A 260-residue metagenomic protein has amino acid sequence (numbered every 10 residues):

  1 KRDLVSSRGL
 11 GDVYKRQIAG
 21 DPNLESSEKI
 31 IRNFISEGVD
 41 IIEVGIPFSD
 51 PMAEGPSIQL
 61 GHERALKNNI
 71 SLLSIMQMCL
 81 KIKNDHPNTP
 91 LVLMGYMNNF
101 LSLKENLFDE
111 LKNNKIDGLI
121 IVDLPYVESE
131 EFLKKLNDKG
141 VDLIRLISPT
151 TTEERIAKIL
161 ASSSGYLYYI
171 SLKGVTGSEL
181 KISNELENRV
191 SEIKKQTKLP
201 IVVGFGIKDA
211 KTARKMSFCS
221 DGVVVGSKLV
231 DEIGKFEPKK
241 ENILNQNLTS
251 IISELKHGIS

Functional and structural regions predicted by a protein language model:
K1-Y14: Single conserved hydrophobic/aromatic residue that forms the stacking wall/gate of nucleotide- or nucleobase-binding
R2, D50-I58, I70-Q77, F100-K104 (+5 more regions): Active-site-adjacent beta->alpha loops and helix N-cap segments on the catalytic face of soluble alpha/beta enzymes
S27-N33, T151-A161, I207-V223: Catalytic cores of alpha/beta
I42-D50, G118-I120, P125-E128, Y169-G177 (+1 more regions): Glycine-rich phosphate-binding active-site loops on the catalytic face of alpha/beta enzymes
I46, Q59-L124: Active-site beta->alpha loop and helix N-cap motifs at the rims of alpha/beta catalytic domains
S57-L91, K135-I144, S148, E185-I201 (+1 more regions): Alpha-helix-loop-beta-strand connector modules within alpha/beta enzyme cores
L146, I156-K195, E232-K235: Glycine/Thr-rich beta-alpha phosphate-binding loop at enzyme active sites
S191-T197, K208-R214, F218-S260: Alpha/beta catalytic cores of nucleotide-metabolism and tRNA/nucleoside-modifying enzymes
